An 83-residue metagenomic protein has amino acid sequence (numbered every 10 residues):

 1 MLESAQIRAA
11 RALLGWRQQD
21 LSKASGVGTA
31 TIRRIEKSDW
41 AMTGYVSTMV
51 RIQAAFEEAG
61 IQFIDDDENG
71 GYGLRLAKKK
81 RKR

Functional and structural regions predicted by a protein language model:
M1-L2: A detector for short, charged/polar N-terminal pre-domain segments
I7-D20, R81: Short basic helix-loop element that most often maps to the first helix and adjoining turn of HTH DNA-binding modules
A10, A24, I35: Residues in the recognition helix of alpha-helical DNA-binding motifs
V27-G44: Recognition helix of helix-turn-helix/homeodomain-like DNA-binding domains that insert into the DNA major groove
V46-F63: DNA major-groove recognition helix of helix-turn-helix/homeodomain DNA-binding modules
I61-R83: Helix-turn-helix/homeodomain-like alpha-helical modules used for DNA recognition and transcription-factor dimerization
